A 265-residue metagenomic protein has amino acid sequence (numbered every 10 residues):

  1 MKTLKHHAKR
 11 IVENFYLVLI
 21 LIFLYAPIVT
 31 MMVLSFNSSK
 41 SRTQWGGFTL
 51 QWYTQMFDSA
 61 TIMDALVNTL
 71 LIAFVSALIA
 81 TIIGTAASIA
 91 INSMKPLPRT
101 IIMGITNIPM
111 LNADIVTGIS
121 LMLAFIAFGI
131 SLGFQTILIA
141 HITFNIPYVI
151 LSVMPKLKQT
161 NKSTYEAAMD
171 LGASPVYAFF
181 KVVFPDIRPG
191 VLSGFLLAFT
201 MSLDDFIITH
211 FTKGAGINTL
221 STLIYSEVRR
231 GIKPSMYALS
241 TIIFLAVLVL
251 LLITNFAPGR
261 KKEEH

Functional and structural regions predicted by a protein language model:
M1-A60, D64-V67, L71, P258-H265: N-terminal, non-cleaved signal-anchor transmembrane helix
M1-R10, V75-T106, L123, F179 (+1 more regions): Transmembrane-helix boundary motif in ABC transporter permease subunits
K2-Y16, M154-M169, P175-F184, Y237-H265: C-terminal transmembrane helix and the adjacent membrane-cytosol boundary/short C-terminal tail of inner/organellar
L4-K9, K40, W52-T61, L203-A257 (+1 more regions): Interhelical loop and adjacent transmembrane-helix boundary motif in polytopic membrane transport permeases
F15-Y16, L21-I28, I150-V153, N161-K162 (+1 more regions): Transmembrane alpha-helices
A26-V29, V33, I82-A86, I119 (+7 more regions): Membrane-embedded alpha-helices of multi-pass transport/permease systems
S41-T43, L50, I115-F144, V176 (+1 more regions): Membrane-interfacial helix termini and adjacent extracytoplasmic/periplasmic loops of multi-pass transporters
M63, V67, L71-I83, A87 (+6 more regions): Hydrophobic alpha-helical transmembrane segments of multipass integral membrane proteins, especially permease/channel
